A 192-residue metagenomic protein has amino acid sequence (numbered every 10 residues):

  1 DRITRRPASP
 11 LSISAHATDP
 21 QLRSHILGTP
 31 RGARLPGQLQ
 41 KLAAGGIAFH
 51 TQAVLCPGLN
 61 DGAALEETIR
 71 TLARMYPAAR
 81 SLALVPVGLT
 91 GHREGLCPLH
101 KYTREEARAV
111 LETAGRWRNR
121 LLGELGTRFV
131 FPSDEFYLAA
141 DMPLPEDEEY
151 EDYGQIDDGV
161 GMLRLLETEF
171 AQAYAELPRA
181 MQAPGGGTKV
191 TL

Functional and structural regions predicted by a protein language model:
D1-A78, L89-A109, T113: Conserved Radical SAM active-site core
A73-M75, S81-A83, G88-L192: Auxiliary Fe-S-binding modules of radical SAM enzymes
